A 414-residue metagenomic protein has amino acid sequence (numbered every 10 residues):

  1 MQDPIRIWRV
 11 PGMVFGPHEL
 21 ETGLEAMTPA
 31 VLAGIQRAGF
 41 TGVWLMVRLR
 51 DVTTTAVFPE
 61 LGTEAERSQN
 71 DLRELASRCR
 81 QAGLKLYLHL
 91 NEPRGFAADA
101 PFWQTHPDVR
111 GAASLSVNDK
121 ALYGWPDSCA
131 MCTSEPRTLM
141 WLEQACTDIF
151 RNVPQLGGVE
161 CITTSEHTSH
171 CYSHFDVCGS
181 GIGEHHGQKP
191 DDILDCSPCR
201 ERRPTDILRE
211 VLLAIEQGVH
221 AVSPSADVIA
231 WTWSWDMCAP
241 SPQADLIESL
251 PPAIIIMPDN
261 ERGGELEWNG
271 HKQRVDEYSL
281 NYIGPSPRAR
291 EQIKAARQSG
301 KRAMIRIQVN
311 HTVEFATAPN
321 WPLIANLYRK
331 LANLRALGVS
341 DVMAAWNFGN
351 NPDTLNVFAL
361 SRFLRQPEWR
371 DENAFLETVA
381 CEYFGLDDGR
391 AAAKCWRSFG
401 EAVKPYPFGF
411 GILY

Functional and structural regions predicted by a protein language model:
M1-D3, L24-T28, Q36, G83 (+4 more regions): Substrate-binding groove of N-acetylhexosamine-processing glycoside hydrolases
M1-E19, V117-C129, R302-E314: N-terminal small/glycine-rich loop or linker at the start of catalytic domains across soluble metabolic enzymes
R9-M27, S128-W141, A316-A325: Active-site mouth loops of central-metabolism enzymes
T22-D51, D71-E74, K85, N152 (+1 more regions): Catalytic domains of carbohydrate-active enzymes, especially glycoside hydrolases
L49-G95, V211, I215-H220: Aromatic-lined substrate-binding rim segments of carbohydrate-active enzymes
A56-E66, R94-W125, P154, T164-D191 (+3 more regions): Aromatic- and acidic-residue-enriched segments that line the glycan-binding/catalytic groove of carbohydrate-active
L88-D148, R302-M304, Y328-R329: Active-site-adjacent "subsite" loops/lids of carbohydrate-active enzymes
E92, P126-S128, L142-P190, L194 (+4 more regions): Active-site groove signature of glycoside hydrolases
